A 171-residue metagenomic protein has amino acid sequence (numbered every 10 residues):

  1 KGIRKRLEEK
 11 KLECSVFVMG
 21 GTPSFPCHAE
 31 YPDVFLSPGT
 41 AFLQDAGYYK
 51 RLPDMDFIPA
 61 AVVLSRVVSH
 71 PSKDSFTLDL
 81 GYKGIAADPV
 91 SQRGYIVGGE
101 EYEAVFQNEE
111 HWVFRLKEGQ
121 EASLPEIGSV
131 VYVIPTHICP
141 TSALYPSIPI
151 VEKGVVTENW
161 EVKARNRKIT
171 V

Functional and structural regions predicted by a protein language model:
K1-P53: Active-site loop/helix belt of alpha/beta enzymes
S24, A41-F42, A60, T141-L144 (+1 more regions): Residue-level preference for alpha-helix termini and adjacent loops
L52-D54, E100-E101: Short, P/G- and charge-enriched loop/turn segments at secondary-structure junctions
F57-L64: Short coil-to-beta-strand transition motifs
P71-V171: C-terminal accessory subdomain/extension
